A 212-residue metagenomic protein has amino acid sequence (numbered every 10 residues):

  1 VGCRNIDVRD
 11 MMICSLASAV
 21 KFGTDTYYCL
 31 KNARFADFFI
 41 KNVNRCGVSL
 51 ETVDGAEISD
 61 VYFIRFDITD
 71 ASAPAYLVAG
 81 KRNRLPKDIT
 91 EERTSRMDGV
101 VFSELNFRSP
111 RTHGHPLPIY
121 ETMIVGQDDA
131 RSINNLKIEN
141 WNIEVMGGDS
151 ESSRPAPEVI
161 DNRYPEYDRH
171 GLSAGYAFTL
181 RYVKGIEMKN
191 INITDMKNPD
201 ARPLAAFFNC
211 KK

Functional and structural regions predicted by a protein language model:
V1-K212: Extracellular/periplasmic carbohydrate-active domains that bind, remodel, or depolymerize complex polysaccharides
